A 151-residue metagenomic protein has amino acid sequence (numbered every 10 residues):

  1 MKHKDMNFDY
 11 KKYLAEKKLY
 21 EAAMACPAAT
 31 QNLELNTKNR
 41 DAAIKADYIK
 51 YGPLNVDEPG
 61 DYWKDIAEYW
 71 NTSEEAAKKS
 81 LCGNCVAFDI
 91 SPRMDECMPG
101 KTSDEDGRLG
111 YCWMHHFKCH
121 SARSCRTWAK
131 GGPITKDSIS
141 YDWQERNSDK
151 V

Functional and structural regions predicted by a protein language model:
M1-H3, K150-V151: Short acidic DE-rich linear segments
K4, F8-M24: Proteolytic processing junctions in secreted/extracellular precursors, especially proprotein convertase/trypsin-like
E21-V151: Cysteine-centered metal-binding/redox modules
